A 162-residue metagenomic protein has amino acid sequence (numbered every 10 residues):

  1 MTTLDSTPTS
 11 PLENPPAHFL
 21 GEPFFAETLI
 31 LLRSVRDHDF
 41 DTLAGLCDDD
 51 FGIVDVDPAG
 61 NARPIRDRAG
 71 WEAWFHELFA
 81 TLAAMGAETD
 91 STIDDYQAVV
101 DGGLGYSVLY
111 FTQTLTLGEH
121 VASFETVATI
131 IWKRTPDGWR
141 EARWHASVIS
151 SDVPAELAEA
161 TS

Functional and structural regions predicted by a protein language model:
M1-D50, L157-S162: Short, low-complexity N-terminal intrinsically disordered segments enriched in polar/charged residues
T2-D5, E125-E156: Short beta-strand edge/turn micro-motifs at domain boundaries
T3-S6, T92-D101, A146-S147, T161: Glycine-rich beta-strand-turn "strand-cap" elements at beta-sheet edges
F19-G21, F40-G103: A solvent-exposed, acidic/Ser-Thr-rich amphipathic alpha-helical stretch
C47-D48, F111-Q113, H145-V148: Short beta-strand segments enriched in hydrophobic/aromatic residues within well-folded beta-rich domains
A62, T114-L117, I149-V153: A short local loop/turn or secondary-structure capping micro-motif enriched for an aromatic residue
D101-P136, E156-S162: Exposed beta-sheet edge and beta->alpha loop/turn motif
